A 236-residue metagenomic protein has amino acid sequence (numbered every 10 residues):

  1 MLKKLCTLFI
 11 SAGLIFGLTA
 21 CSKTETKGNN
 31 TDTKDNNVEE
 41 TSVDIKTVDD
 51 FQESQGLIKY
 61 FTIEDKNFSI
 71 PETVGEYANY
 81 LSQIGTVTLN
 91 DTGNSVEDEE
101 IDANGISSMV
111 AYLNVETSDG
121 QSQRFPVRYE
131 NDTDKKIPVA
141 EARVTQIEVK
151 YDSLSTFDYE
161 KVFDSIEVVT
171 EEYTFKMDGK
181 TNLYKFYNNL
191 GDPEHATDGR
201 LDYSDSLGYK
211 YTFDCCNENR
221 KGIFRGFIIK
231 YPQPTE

Functional and structural regions predicted by a protein language model:
M1-L5: Positively charged n-region of N-terminal signal peptides that target proteins for export
T7, K23-V96: N-terminal, intrinsically disordered, polar/charged segments of Gram-positive cell-envelope systems that serve as
A12-G13: Repetitive helical segments and hydrophobic/amphipathic motifs
G17-A20: C-terminal motif of bacterial Sec signal peptides marking the signal peptidase cleavage site
V43-T47, E76-Y151, K161, S165-E236: A cross-family detector of function-defining hotspots
